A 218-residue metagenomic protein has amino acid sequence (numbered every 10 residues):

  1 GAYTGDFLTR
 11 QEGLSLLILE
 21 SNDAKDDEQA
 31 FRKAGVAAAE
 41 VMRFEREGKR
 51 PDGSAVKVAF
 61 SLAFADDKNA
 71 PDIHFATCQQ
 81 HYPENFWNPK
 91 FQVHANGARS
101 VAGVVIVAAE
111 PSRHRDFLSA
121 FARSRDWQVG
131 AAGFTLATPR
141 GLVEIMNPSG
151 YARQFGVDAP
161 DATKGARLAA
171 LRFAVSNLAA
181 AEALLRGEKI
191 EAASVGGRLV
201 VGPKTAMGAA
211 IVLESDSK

Functional and structural regions predicted by a protein language model:
G1-R43, R50-K218: Glyoxalase I/VOC metalloenzyme domain signal
